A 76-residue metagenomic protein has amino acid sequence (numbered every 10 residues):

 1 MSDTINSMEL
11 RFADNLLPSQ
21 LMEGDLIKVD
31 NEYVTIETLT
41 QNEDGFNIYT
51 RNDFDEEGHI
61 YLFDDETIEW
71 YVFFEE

Functional and structural regions predicted by a protein language model:
S2-M22: Mixed-charge, Lys/Arg-rich low-complexity intrinsically disordered regions
S2-T4, M8, E57-E76: Intrinsically disordered, low-complexity, charged/polar segments
I5, L10, V34-I36, I48-Y49 (+1 more regions): Extended hydrophobic/Leu-rich segments
L16, E32-T35: Short, charged beta-turn/beta-strand-edge "cap" motif at the junction between a beta-strand and an adjacent loop
M22-G24, F46: Short, hydrophobic/aromatic-rich segments at coil-to-beta transitions
E32, L39, D53, D65 (+1 more regions): Generic structural motif
E37-L62: Basic/aromatic-rich interaction segments and small domains that mediate binding to polyanionic partners
